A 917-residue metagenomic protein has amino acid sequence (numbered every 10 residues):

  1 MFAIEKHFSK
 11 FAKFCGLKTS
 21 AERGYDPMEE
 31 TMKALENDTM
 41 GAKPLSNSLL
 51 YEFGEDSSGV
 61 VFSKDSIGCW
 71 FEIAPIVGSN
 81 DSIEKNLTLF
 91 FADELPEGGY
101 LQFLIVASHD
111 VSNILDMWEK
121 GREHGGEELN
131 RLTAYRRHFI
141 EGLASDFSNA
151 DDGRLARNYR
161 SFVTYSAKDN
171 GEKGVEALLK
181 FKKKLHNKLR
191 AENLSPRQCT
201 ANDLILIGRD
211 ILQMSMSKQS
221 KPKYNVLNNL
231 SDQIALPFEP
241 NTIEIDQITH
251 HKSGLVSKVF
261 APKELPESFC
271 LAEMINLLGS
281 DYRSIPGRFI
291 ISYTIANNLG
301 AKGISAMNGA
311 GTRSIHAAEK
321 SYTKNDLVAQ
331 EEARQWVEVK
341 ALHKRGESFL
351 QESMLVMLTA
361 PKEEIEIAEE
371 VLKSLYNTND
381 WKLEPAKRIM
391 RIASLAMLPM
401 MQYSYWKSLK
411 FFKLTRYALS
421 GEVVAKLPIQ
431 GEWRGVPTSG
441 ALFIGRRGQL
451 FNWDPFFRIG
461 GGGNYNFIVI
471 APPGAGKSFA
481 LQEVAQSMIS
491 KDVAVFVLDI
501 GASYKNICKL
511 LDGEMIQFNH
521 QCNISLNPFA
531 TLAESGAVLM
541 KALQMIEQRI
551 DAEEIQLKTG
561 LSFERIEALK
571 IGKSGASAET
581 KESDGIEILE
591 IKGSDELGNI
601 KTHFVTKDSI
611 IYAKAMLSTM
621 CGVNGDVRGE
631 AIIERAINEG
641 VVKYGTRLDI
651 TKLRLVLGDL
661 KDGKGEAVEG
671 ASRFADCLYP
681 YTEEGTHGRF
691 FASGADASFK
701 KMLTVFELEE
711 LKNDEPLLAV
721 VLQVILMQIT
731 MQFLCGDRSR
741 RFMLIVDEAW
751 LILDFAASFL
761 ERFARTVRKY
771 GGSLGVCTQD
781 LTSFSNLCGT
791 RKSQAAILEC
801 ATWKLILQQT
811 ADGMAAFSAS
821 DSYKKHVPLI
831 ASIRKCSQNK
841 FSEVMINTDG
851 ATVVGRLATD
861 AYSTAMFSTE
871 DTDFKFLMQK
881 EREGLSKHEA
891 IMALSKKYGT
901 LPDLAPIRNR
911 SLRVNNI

Functional and structural regions predicted by a protein language model:
M1-I429: Extended, folded cores of ATP/NTP-driven motor/assembly subunits in large transport and secretion machines
P75-V77, A107, Y165-D169, A360 (+6 more regions): Short, flexible loop/turn elements at secondary-structure junctions
E84-P96, N298, S394-F451, F457 (+6 more regions): P-loop NTPase motor domains
R190, N377, I489, K509 (+1 more regions): Anion (oxyanion) recognition and catalysis
G440-Q449, F456-P472, V484, G625-G658 (+1 more regions): Charge-patterned, long linear interaction tracts outside catalytic cores
Q449, P455-A475, F479-S487, V495-Y504 (+3 more regions): Conserved P-loop NTPase motor cores
V469, P473-V493, Q879-V914: A short, charged
K825-M878: Conserved P-loop NTPase
